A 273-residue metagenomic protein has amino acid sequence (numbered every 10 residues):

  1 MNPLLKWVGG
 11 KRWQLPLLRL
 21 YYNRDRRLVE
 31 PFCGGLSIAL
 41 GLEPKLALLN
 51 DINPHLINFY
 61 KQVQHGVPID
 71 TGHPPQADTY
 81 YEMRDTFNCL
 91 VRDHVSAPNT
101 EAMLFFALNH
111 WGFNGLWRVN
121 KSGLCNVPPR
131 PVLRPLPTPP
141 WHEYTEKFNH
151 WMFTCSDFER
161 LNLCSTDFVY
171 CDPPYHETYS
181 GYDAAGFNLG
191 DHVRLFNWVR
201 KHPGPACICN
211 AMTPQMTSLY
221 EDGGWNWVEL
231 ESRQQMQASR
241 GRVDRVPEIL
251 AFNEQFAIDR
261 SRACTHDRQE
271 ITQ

Functional and structural regions predicted by a protein language model:
M1-W13, Y21-R24, H65-Y182: SAM-dependent nucleic-acid methyltransferase catalytic core
G10, L15, R24-T79: Conserved S-adenosyl-L-methionine
R24-R27, K45-L46, F148-W151, R200-A206: Short active-site oxyanion
F32-S37, P139-W141, A211-P214, Q255: Short, polar loop motifs at secondary-structure junctions
C33, P54, R160, Y175 (+1 more regions): Short, glycine/acidic-enriched loop or turn micro-motifs at the edges of active sites
P44-N50, T166-V169, E221-E231: Active-site regions of enzymes building and remodeling cell-envelope glycoconjugates
D183-F187: Short, surface-exposed loop/helix-turn segments at secondary-structure junctions that function as lids/hinges flanking
N188-Q273: Long, positively charged, glycine-interspersed low-complexity recognition regions
